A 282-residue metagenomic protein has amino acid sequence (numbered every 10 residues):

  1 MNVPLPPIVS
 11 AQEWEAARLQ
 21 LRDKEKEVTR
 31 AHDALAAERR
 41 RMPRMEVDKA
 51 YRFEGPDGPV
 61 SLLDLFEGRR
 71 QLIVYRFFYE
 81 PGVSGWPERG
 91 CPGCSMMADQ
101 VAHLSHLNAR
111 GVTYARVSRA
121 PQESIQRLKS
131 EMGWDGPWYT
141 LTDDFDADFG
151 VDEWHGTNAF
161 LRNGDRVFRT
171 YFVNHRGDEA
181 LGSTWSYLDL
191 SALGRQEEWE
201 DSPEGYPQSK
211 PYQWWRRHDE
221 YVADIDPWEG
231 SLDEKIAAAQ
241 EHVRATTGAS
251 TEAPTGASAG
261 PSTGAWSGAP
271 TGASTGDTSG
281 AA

Functional and structural regions predicted by a protein language model:
M1-R110, R127-S130, P137, D143-A282: Non-globular targeting/processing and membrane-anchoring segments
N108-I125: Catalytic nucleophile loop
S118-R119, T140-T142: Short loop/edge segments at beta-strand edges and connector loops that shape dinucleotide/nucleotide cofactor-binding
